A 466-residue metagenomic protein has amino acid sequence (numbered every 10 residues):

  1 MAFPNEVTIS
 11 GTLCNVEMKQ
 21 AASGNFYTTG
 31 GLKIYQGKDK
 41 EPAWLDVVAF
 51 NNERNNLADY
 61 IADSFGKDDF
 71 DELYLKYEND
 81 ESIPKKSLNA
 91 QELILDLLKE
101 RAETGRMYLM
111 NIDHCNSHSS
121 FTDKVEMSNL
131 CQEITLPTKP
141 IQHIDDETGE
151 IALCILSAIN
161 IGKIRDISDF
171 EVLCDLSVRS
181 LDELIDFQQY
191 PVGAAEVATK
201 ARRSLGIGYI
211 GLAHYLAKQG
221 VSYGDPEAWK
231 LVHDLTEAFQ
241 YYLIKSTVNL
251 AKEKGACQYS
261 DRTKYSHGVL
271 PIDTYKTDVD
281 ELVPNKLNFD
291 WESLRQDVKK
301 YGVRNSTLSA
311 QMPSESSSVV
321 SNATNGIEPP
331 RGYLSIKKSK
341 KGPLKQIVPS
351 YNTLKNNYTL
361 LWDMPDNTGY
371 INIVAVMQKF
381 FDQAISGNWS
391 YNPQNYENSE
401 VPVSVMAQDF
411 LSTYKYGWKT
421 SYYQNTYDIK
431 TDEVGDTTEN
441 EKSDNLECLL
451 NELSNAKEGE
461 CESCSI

Functional and structural regions predicted by a protein language model:
M1-A58, A62-S64: Single-stranded nucleic acid-binding surfaces, predominantly the OB-fold ssDNA-binding core
N55-T104, I112: Polar, glycine-rich mid-to-C-terminal structural blocks that act as macromolecule-binding/assembly scaffolds
R101-T199, S204, Y209-Q219, A323-G326 (+1 more regions): Function-dense linear segments that define catalytic or interfacial modules in macromolecule-processing proteins
N111-K124, A194-L205, W229-E237, A251-K276 (+4 more regions): A glycine-rich phosphate-binding loop feature that marks nucleotide/adenosyl-phosphate handling sites
Q132-T138, L181, I185-D186, V283-N288 (+1 more regions): Catalytic alpha/beta core of large soluble enzyme barrels
C174-E196, S222-S314, S386: Internal maturation/activation junctions in enzymes
P191-R202, Y215-Q219, S293-L294, G302-R304 (+3 more regions): Active-site-adjacent structural elements in folded domains
G435-I466: Acidic, low-complexity intrinsically disordered tails
